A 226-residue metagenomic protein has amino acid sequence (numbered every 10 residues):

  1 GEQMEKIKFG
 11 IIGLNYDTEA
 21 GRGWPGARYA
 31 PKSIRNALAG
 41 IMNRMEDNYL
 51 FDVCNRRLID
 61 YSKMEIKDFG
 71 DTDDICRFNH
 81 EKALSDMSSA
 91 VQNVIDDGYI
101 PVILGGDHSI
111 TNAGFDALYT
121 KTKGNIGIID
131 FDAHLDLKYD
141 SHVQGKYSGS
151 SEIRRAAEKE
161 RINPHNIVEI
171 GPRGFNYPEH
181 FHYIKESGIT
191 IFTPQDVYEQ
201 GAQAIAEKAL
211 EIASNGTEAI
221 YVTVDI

Functional and structural regions predicted by a protein language model:
G1-I226: Conserved alpha-helical scaffold segments that buttress catalytic/binding sites
